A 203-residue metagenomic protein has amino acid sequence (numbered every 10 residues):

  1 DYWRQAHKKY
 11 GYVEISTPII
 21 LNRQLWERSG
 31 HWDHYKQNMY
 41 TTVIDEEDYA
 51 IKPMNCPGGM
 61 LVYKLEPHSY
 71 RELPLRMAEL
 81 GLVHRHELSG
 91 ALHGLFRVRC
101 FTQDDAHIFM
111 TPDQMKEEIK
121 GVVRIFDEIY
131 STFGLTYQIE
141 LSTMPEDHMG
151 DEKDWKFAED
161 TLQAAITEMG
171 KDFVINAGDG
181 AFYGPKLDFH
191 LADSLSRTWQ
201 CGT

Functional and structural regions predicted by a protein language model:
D1-T203: TRNA-recognition modules of translation machinery and tRNA-sensing kinases, especially anticodon-binding
